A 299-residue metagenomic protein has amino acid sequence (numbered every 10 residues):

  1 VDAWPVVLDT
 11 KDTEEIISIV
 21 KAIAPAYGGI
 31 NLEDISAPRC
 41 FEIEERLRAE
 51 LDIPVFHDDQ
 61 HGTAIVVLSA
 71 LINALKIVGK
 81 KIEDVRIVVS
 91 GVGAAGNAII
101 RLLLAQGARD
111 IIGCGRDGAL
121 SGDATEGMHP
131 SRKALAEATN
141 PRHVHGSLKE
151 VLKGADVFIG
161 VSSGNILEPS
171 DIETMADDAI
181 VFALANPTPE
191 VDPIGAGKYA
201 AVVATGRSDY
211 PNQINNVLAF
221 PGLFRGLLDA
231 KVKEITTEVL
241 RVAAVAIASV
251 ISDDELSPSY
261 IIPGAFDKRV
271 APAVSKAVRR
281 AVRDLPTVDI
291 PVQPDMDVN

Functional and structural regions predicted by a protein language model:
V1-V85: Glycine/serine-rich phosphate-binding loop and adjoining beta1-alpha1 elements at the start of nucleotide-handling
P5-V6, N31-D34, V55-D58, V89 (+4 more regions): General beta-strand structural signal in soluble alpha/beta enzymes
L8-D9, D34-A37, D58-H61, R116-A119 (+3 more regions): Short, ordered loop/turn segments at secondary-structure junctions
T10-I17, A37-F41, H61-I65, H129 (+13 more regions): Electropositive phosphate-/nucleotide-binding environments in soluble metabolic enzymes
D58, V78, A183-V292: Adenosine-phosphate binding glycine-rich loop
I65-I159, S163: Glycine-rich phosphate/diphosphate-binding loop of Rossmann-like nucleotide-binding domains
R132-V202, R207-D209: Rossmann-like adenosine-cofactor binding region
